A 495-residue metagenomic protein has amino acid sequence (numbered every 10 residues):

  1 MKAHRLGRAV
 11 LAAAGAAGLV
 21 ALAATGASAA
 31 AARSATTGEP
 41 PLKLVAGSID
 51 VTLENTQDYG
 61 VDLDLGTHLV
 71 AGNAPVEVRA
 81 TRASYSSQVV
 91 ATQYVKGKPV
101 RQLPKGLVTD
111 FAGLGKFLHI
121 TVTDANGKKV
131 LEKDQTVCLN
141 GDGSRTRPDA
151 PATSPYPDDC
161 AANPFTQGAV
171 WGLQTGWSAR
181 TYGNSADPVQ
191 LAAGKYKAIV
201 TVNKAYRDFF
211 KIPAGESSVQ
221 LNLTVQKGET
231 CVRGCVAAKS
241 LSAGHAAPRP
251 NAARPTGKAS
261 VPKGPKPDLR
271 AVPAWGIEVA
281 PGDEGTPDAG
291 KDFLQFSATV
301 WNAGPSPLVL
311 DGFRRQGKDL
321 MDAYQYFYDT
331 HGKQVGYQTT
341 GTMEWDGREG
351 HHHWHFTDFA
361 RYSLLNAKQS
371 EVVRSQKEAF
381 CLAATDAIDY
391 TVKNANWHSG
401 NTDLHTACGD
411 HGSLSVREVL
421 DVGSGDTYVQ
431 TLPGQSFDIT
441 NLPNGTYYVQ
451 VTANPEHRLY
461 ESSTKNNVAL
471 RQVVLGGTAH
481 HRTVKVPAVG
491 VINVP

Functional and structural regions predicted by a protein language model:
M1-A31: Secretory targeting and sorting signals
A30-V95, V100, R233-D288, M321 (+1 more regions): Short, compositionally biased P/S/T/A/G/V-rich stretches that sit at domain boundaries
A32-L65, P75-A91, K96-T109, K116-H119 (+11 more regions): Transition segments tied to proteolytic processing and entry into folded domains
D58-F111, P281, D292-H353, D358 (+2 more regions): Short amphipathic, basic-aromatic surface patches that mediate peripheral association with negatively charged
F117-L118, D124-K197, T201-A205, F359-A360 (+2 more regions): Exoplasmic/lumenal beta-rich domain surfaces
A192-K195, I199-I212, T452-L459: Enriched for extracellular/lumenal, surface-exposed ectodomains of secreted and cell-surface proteins
F210-P265, E461-I492: Short beta-strand elements
V449: C-terminal substrate/ligand-recognition segments
